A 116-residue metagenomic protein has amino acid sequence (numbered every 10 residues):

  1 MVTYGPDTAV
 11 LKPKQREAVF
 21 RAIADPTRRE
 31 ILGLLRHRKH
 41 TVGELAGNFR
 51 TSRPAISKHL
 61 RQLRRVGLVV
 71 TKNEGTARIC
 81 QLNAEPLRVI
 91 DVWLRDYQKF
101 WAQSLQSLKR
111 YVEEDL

Functional and structural regions predicted by a protein language model:
M1-Q15: Short, intrinsically disordered or compositionally biased N-terminal tails of bacterial proteins
K14-P54, A77-R88, V92: N-terminal helix-turn-helix DNA-binding core of bacterial DNA-binding proteins
G33, K58-R61: Base-recognition residues in the alpha-helical recognition helix of bacterial helix-turn-helix
G47, R61, R65: Residue-level detection of the helix-turn-helix DNA-binding "recognition helix"
R64-Q81: Beta-hairpin "wing" of winged helix-turn-helix
I79-Y111: Conserved segment of winged-helix/HTH DNA-binding domains
E113-L116: Short, charged, intrinsically disordered terminal tails
